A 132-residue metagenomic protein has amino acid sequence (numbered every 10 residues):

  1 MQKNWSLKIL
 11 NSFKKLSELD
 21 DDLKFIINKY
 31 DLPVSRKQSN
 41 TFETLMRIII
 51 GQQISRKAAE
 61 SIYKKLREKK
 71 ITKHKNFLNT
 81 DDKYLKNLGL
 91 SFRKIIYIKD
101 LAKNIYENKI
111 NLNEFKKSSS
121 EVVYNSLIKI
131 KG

Functional and structural regions predicted by a protein language model:
M1-K37: Intrinsically disordered, low-complexity, charged terminal extensions of DNA damage-control enzymes
Q2-W5, S39-T41, K75-F77, S118: Short acidic alpha-helix initiation/capping motifs at coil-to-helix transition points, especially at protein N-termini
L19-D22, I26, I54-S55, A59-K131: Alpha-helical ds-nucleic-acid-binding substructure associated with the helix-hairpin-helix region of base-excision DNA
S35-E43, G89-F92: Structural motif
